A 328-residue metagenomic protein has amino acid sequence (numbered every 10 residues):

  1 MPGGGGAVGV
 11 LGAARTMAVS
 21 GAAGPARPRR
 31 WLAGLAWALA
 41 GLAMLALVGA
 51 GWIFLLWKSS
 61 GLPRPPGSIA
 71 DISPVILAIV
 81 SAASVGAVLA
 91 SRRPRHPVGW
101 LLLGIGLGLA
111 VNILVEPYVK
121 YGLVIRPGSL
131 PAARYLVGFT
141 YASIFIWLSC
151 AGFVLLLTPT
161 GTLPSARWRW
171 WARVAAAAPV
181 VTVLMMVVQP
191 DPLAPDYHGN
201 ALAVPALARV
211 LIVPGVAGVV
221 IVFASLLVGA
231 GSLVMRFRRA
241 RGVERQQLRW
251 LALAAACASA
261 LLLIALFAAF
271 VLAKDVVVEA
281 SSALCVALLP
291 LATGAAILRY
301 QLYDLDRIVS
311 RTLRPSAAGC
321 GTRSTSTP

Functional and structural regions predicted by a protein language model:
P2, G6-P328: Alpha-helical transmembrane segments of multi-pass integral membrane proteins
